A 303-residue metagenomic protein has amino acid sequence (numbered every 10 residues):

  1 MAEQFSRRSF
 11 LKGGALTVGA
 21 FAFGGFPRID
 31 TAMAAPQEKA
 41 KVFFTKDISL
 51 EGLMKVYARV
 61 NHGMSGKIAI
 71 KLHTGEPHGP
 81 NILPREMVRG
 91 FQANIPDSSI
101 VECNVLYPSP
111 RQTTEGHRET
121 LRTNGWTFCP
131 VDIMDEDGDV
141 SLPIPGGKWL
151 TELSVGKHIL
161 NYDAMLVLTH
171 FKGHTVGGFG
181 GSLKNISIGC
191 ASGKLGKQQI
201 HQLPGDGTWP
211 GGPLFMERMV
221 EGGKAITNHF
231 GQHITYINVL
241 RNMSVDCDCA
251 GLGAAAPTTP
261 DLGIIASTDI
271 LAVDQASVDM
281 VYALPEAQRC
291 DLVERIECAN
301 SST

Functional and structural regions predicted by a protein language model:
A2-E3, S9-D30: N-terminal export signals
F5-S6, F26, A69, S182: Intrinsically disordered, low-complexity sequence elements enriched in Ser/Thr/Gly/Pro
A32-A34: Boundary at the C-terminal end of the N-terminal hydrophobic targeting segment
P36-T303: Extended, low-polarity segments enriched in aliphatic/aromatic residues
